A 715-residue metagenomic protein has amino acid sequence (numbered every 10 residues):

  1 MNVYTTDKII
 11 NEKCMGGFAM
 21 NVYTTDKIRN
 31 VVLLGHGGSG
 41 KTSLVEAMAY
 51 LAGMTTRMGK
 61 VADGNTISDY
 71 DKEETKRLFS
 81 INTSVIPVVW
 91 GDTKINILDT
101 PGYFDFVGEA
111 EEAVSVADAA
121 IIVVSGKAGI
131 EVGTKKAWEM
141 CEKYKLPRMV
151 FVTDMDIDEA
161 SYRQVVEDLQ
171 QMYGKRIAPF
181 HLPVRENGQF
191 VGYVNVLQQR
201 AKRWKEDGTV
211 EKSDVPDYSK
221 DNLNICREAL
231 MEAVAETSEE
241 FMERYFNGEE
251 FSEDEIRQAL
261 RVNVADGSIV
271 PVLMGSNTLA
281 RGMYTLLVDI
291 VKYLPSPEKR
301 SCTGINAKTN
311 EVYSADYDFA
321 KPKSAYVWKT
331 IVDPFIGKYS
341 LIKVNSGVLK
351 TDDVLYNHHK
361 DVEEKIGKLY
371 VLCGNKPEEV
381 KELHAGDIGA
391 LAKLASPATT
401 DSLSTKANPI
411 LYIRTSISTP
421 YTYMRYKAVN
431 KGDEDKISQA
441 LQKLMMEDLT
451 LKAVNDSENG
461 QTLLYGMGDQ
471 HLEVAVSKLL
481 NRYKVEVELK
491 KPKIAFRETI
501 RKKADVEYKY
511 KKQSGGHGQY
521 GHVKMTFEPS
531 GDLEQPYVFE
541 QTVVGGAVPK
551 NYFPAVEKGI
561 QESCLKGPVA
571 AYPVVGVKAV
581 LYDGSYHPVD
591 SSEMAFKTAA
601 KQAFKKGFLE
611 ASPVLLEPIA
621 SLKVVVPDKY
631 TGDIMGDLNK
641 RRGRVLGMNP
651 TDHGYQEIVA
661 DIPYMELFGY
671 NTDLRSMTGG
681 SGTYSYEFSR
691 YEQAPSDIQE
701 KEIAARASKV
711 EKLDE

Functional and structural regions predicted by a protein language model:
N2-E715: Structural and coupling elements of P-loop NTPases
